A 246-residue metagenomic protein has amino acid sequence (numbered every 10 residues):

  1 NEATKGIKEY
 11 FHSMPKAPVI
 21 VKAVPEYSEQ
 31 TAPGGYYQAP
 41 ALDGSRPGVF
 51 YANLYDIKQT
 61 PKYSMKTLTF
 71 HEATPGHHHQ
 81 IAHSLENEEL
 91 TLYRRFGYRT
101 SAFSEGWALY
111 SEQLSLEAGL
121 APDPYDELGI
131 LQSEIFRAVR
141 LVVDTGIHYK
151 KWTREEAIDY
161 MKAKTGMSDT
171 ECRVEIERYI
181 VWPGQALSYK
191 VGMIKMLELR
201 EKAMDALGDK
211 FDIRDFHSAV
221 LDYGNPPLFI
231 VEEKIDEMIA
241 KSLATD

Functional and structural regions predicted by a protein language model:
N1-D246: Long, His/Glu/Asp-enriched segments that create or flank divalent metal/ion-associated functional microenvironments
